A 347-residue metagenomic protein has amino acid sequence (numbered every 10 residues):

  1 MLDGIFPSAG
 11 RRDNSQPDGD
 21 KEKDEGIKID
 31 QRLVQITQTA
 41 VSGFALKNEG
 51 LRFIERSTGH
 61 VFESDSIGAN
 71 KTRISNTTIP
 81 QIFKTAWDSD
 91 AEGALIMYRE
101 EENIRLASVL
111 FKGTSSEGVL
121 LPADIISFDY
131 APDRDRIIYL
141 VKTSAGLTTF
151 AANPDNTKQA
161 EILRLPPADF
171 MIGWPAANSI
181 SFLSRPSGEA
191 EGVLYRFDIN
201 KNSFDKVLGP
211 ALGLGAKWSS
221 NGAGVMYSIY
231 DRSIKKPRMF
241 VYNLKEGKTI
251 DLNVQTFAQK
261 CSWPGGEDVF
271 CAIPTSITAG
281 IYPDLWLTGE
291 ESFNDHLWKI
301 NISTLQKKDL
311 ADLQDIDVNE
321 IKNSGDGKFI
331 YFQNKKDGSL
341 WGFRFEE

Functional and structural regions predicted by a protein language model:
M1-E347: Sequence signature of WD/YWTD-type beta-propeller architectures
